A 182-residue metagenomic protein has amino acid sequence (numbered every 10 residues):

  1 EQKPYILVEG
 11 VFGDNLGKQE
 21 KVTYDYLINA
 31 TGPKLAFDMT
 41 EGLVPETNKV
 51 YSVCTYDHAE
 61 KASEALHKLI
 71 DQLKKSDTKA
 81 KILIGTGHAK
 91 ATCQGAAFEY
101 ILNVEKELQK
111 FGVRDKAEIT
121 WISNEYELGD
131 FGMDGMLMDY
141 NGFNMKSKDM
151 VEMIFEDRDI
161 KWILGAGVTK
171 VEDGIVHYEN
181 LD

Functional and structural regions predicted by a protein language model:
E1-E99, N103-G112: FAD-binding core/adjacent interface of flavoenzyme oxidoreductases
E1-I6, E105-D182: A Rossmann-like FAD-binding core segment of flavoenzymes
